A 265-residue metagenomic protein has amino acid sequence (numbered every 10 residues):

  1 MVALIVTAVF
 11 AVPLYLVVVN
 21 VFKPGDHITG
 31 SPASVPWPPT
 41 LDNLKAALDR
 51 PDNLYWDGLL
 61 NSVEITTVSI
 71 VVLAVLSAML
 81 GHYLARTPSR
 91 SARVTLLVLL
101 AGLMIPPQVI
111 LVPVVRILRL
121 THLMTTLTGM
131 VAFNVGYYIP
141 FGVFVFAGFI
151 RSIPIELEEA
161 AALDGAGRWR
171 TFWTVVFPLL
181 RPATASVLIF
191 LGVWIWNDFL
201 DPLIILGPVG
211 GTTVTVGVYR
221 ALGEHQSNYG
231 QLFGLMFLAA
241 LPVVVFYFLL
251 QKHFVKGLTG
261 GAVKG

Functional and structural regions predicted by a protein language model:
V2-G265: A structural signal for multi-pass alpha-helical bundles of membrane permease subunits that mediate small-molecule
